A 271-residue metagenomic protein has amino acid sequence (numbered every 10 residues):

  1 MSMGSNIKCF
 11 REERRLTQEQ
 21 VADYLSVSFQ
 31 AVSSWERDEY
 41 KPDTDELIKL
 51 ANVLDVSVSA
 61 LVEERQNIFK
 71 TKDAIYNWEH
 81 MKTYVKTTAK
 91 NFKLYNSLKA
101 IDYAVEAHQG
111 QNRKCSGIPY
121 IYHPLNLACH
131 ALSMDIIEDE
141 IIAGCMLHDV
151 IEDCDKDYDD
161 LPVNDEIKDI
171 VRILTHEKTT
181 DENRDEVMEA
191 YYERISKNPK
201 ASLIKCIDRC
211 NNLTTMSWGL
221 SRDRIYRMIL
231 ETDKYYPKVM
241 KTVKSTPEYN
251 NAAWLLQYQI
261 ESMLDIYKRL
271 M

Functional and structural regions predicted by a protein language model:
M1, E12-E13, K41: Short amphipathic helical patch at the helix-1/turn junction of helix-turn-helix
S5-Y24: Short basic helix-loop element that most often maps to the first helix and adjoining turn of HTH DNA-binding modules
T17, S28-A31, D43, S57: Short coil turns linking two alpha-helices in DNA-binding domains
L25-K41, E63-Q66: Recognition helix of helix-turn-helix/homeodomain-like DNA-binding domains that insert into the DNA major groove
S26, D45-A60: DNA major-groove recognition helix of helix-turn-helix/homeodomain DNA-binding modules
I68-M271: Active-site helical microenvironments for divalent-metal-assisted chemistry
